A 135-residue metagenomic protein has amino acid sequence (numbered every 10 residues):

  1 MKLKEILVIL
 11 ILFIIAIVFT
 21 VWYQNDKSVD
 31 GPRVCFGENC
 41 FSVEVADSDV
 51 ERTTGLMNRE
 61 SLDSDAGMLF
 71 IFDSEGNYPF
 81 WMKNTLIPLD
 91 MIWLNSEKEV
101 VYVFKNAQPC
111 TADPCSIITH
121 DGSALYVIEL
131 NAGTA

Functional and structural regions predicted by a protein language model:
M1-L12, V21-Y23: N-terminal Sec-pathway targeting helices
I15-A16: Accessory terminal and edge-of-domain segments that mediate assembly/interaction and cofactor placement around
F19-A135: Compact, glycine-rich, soluble single-domain proteins
